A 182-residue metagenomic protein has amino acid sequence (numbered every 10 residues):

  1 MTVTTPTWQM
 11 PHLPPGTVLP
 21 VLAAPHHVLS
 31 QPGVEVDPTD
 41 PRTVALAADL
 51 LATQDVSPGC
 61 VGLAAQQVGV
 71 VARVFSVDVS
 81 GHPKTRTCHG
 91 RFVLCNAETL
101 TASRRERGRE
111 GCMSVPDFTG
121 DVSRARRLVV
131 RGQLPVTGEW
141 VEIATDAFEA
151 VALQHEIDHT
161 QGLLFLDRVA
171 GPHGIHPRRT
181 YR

Functional and structural regions predicted by a protein language model:
M1-R182: Positively charged
